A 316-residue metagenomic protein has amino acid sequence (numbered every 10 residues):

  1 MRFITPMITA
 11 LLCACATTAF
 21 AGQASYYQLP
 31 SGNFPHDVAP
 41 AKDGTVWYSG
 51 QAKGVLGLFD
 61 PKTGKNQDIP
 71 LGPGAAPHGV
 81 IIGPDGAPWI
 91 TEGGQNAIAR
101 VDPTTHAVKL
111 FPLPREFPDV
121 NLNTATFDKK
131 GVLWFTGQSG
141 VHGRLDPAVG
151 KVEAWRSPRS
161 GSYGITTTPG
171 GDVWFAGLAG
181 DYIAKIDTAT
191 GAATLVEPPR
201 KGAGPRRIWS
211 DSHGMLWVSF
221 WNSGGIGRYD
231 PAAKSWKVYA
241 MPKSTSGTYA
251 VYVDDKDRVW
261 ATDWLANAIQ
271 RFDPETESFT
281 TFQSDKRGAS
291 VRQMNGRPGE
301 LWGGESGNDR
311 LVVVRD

Functional and structural regions predicted by a protein language model:
P6-T18: Bacterial N-terminal signal peptides
A21-N33: A short helix->beta-strand "capping" segment at the edge of beta-propeller domains
S25-Q28, K65-P70, K109-P114, K151-R156 (+3 more regions): A short beta-strand motif characteristic of beta-propeller blades
S31-K42, P73-D85, E116-K130, P158-G170 (+4 more regions): Beta-rich, blade/repeat-based domains predominating in secreted/periplasmic proteins but also intracellular
W47-A52, P88-Q95, L133-S139, W174-A179 (+3 more regions): Conserved beta-strand positions in repeat-built beta-propeller and related beta-rich domains
V55-G57, N96-R100, V141-R144, Y182-K185 (+3 more regions): A short loop-to-beta-strand structural motif that recurs across blades of beta-propeller domains
D60-G64, D102-H106, D146-G150, D187-G191 (+3 more regions): Short loop/turn segments that connect beta-strands within beta-propeller blades
G288-D316: Blade-level signature of beta-propeller repeat domains, shared across WD40, Kelch, NHL, RCC1 and BNR/Asp-box propellers
